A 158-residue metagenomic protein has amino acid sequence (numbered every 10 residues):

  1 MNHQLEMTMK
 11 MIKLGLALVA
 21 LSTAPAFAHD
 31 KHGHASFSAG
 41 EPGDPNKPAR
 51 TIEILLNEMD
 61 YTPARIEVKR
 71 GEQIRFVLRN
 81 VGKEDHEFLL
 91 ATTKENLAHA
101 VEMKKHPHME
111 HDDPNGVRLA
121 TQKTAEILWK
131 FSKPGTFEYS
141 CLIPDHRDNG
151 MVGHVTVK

Functional and structural regions predicted by a protein language model:
Q4-G15: Bacterial N-terminal signal peptides that target proteins for export
K13-T23: Bacterial N-terminal signal peptides
A24-A28: Sec/Tat signal peptide C-region and signal peptidase I cleavage site
H29-A35, D60, D113-K158: Extracellular/periplasmic metallocenter environments
D44-Q73: N-terminal edge beta-strand
L78-N80: Asparagine-centered strand-capping/turn motif at beta-strand->loop junctions
E87-A91: Beta-strand signatures of extracellular beta-sandwich domains
K94-K105: Short aromatic-acidic-glycine turn motif
